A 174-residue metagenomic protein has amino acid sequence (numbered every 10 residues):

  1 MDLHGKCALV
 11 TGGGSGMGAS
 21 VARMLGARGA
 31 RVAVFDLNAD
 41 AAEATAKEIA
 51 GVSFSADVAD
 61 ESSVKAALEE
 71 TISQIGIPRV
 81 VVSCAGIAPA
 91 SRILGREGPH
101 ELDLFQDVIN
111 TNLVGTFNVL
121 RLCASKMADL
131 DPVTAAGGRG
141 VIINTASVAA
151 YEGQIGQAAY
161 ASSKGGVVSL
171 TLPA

Functional and structural regions predicted by a protein language model:
D2-V32: Canonical Rossmann dinucleotide-binding motif of NAD(H)/NADP(H)-dependent dehydrogenases/reductases, specifically
T11-G12, P78-G86, N112, N144: Rossmann-fold scaffold of SDR-type NAD(P)-dependent oxidoreductases
R28-E43: Conserved glycine-rich Rossmann-like NAD(P)H-binding loop of the short-chain dehydrogenase/reductase
A39-D40, A56-A67, L102: The beta1-alpha1 cofactor-binding region of Rossmann-like NAD(H)/NADP(H)-dependent oxidoreductases
I87, G98-N118, I143, V167: Catalytic Tyr-X3-Lys loop
A88-Q106, S125, D129-G137, G156-A159: Conserved mid-core segment of classical short-chain dehydrogenase/reductases
L120, S163: Active-site helix of classical SDR
S147: Residue(s) in the substrate-gating loop at a strand-loop-helix junction that position the organic substrate next
